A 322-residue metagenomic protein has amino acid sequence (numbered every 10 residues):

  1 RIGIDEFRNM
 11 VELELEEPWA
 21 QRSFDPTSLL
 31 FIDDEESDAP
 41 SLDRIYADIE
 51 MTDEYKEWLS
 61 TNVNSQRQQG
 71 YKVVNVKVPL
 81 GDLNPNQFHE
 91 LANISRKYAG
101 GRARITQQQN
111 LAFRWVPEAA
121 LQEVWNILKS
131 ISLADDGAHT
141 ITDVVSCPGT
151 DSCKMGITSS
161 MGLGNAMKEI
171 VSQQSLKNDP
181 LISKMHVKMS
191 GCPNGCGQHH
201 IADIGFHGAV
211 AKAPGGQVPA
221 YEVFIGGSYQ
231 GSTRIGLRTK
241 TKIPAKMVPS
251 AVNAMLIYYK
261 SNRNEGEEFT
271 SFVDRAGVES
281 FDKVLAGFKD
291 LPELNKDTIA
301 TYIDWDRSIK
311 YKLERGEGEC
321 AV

Functional and structural regions predicted by a protein language model:
R1-V322: Peripheral terminal and linker regions in Fe-S/redox and tRNA-modifying enzymes
